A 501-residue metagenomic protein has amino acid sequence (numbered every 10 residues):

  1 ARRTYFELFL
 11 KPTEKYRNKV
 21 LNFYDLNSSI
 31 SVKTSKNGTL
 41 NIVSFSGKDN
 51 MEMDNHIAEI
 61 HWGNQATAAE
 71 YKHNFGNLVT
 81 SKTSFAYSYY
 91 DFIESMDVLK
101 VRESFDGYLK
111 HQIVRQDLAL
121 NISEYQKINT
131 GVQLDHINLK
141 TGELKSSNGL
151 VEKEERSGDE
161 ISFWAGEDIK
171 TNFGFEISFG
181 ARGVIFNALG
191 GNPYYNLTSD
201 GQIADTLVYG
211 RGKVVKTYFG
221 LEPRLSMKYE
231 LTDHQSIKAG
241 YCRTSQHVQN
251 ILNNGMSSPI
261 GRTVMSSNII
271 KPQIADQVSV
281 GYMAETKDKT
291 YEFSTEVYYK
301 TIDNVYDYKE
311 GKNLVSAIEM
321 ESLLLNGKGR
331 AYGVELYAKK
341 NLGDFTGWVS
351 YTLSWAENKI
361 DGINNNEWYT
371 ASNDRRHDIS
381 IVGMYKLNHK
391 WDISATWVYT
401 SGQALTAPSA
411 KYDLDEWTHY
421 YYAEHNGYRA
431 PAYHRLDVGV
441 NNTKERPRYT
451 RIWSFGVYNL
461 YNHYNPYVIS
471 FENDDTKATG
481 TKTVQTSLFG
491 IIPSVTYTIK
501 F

Functional and structural regions predicted by a protein language model:
A1-R3, I42-S46, T83-Y89, T130-H136 (+8 more regions): Transmembrane beta-barrel strands of outer-membrane/channel proteins
A1-W62, F92: Periplasmic-side early beta-strands and strand-to-turn transitions of outer-membrane beta-barrels
Y5, S245, D303, K390 (+3 more regions): C-terminal beta-signal and adjacent terminal beta-strands/loops of Gram-negative outer-membrane beta-barrel proteins
N37-I113, E143, G149-R156, P259: Flexible loop and strand-edge segments within Gram-negative outer membrane beta-barrel domains
D91, N138-K145, N187-A204, Y229 (+4 more regions): Surface-exposed extracellular loop regions of Gram-negative outer-membrane beta-barrel proteins, predominantly
H111-R115, E160-S162, M265-K271, Q277 (+3 more regions): Outer membrane beta-barrel strand-and-loop segments of large Gram-negative receptors, especially TonB-dependent
N129-Q235, H247, I363-N366: Signature of Gram-negative outer-membrane beta-barrel scaffolds
Y298-T301, I318-S409: Gram-negative outer-membrane beta-barrel transporters
